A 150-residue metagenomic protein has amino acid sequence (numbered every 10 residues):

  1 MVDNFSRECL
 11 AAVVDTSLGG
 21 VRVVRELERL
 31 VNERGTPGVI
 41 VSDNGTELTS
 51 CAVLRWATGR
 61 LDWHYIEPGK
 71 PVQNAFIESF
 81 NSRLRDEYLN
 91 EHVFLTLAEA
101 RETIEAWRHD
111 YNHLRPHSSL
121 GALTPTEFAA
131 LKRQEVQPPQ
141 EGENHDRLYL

Functional and structural regions predicted by a protein language model:
M1-D110: RNase H-like DDE/DDD metal-dependent nuclease/strand-transfer catalytic core used by mobile genetic elements
R83-L150: C-terminal domain-tail junction helix/linker
